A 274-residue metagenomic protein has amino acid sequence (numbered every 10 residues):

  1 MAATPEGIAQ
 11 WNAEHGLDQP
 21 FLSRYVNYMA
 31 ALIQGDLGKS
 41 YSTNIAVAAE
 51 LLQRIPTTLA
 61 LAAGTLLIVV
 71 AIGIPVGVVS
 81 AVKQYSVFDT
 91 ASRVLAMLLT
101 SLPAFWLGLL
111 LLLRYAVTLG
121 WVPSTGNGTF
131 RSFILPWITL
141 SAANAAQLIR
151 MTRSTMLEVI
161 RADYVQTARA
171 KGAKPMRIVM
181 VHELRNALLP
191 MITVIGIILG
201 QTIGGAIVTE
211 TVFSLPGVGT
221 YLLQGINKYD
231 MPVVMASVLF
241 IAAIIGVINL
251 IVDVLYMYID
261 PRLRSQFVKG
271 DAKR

Functional and structural regions predicted by a protein language model:
M1-V26, L119-L135: Hydrophobic alpha-helical transmembrane segments of membrane transport/permease proteins and related membrane-embedded
E14-I74: An internal, D/E-rich "acidic patch" concept
N27-A31, L112-L113, L140, E210: Generic alpha-helical structural context detector
Q34-L37, A60, A104, G120 (+2 more regions): Generic structural signal for secondary-structure transition and capping sites
L37, T43, T118, G126 (+1 more regions): Glycine-rich, flexible loop/turn motifs
L51-F88, N127-R274: Alpha-helical transmembrane segments of integral membrane proteins, especially multi-pass inner/plasma-membrane
R93-S154: Membrane-water interface segments at transmembrane-helix boundaries in multipass membrane proteins
